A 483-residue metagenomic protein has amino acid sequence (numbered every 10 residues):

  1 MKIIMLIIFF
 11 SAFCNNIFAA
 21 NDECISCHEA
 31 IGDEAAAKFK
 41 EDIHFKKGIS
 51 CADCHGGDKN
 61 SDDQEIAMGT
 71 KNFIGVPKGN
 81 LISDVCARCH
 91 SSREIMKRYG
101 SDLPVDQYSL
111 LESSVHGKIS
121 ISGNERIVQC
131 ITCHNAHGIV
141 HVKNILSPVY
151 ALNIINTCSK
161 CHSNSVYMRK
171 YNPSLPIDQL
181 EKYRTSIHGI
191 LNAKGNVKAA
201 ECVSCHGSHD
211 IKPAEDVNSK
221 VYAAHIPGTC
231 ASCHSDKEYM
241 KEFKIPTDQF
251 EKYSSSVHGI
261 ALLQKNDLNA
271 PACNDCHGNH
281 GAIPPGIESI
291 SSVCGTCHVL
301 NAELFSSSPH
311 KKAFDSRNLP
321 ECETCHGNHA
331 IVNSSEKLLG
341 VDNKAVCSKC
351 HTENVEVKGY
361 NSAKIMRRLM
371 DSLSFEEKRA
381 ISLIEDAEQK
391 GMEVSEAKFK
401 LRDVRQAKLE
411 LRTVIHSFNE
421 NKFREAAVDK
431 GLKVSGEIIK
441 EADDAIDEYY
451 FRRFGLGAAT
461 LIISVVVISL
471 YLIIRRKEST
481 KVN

Functional and structural regions predicted by a protein language model:
I3-F13: Sec-dependent N-terminal signal peptides
I17-Y471, V482: Short sequence/structural segments immediately N-terminal
R475-N483: Alpha-helical transmembrane anchor segments
